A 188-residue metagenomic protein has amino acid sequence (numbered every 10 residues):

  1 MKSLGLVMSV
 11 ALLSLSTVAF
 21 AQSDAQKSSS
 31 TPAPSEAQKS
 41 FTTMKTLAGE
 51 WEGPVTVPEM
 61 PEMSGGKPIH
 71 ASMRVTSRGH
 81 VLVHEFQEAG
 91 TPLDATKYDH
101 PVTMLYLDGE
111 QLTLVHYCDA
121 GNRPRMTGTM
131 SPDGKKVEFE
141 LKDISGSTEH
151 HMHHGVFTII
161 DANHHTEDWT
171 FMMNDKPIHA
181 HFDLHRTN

Functional and structural regions predicted by a protein language model:
M1-M8: Bacterial N-terminal signal peptides that target proteins for export
Q22-N188: Hydrophobic small-molecule pocket/channel-lining residues, especially in calycin-type beta-barrels
